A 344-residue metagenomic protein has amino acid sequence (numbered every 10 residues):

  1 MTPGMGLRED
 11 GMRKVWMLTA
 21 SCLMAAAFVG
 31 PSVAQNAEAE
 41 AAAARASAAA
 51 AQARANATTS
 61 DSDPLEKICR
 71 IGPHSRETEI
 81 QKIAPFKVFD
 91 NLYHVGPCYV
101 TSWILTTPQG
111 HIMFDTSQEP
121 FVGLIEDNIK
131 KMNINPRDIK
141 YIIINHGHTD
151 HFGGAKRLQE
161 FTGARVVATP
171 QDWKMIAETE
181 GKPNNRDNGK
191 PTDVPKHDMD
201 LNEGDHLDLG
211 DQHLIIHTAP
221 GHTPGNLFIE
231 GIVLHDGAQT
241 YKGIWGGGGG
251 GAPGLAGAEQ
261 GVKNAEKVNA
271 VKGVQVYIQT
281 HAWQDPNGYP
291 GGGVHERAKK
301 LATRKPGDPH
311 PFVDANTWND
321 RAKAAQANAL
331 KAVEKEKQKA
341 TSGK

Functional and structural regions predicted by a protein language model:
T19-A27: Bacterial N-terminal signal peptides
V29-A34: Sec/Tat signal peptide C-region and signal peptidase I cleavage site
Q35-G110, K344: Zn-dependent metallo-beta-lactamase
N36-R54, A315-K344: C-terminal regulatory/interaction regions
I68-G72, Q81, K87-F89, D138 (+4 more regions): Metallo-beta-lactamase
E77-M132, P136, F228-G249: Conserved beta-strand hairpin/beta-sheet module of binuclear metal-dependent hydrolase folds, prominently
L92, P120-G123, I129-H206, E296-G307 (+2 more regions): Active-site HxH/HxHxD metal-binding segment of metal-dependent hydrolases
H111, Q118-P120, H197-D198, H206-L209 (+1 more regions): Metallo-beta-lactamase
